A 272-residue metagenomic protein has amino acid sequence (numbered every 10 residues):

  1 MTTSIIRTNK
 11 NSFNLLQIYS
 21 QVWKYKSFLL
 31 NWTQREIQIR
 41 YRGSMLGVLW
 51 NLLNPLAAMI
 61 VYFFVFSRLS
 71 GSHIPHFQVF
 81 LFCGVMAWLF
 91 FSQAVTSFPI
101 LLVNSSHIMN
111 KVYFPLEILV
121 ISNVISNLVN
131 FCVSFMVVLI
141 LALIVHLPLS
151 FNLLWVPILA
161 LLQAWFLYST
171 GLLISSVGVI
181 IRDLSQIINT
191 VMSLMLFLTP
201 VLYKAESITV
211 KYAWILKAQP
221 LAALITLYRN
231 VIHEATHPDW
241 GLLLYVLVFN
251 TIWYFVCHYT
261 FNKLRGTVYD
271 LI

Functional and structural regions predicted by a protein language model:
M1-I272: Hydrophobic transmembrane alpha-helices and immediately adjacent juxtamembrane helices of multi-pass inner-membrane
